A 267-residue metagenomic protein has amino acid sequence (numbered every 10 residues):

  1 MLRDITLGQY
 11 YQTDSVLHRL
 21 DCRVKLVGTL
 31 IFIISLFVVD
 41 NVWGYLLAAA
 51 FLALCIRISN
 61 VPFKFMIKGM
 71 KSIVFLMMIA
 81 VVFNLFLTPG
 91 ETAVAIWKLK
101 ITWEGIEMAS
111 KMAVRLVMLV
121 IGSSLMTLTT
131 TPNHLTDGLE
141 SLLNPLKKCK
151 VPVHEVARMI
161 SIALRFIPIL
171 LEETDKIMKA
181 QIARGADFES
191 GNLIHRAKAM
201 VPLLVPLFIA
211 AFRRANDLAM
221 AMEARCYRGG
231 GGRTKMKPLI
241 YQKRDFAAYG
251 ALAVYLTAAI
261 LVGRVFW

Functional and structural regions predicted by a protein language model:
M1-G44, A48-R57, N144, K148-V151 (+3 more regions): Transmembrane alpha-helix interface motif
F51-V61, L76-I79: Alpha-helical transmembrane segments and their membrane-interface exit regions
P62-M70: Interfacial helix-loop-helix linkers and transmembrane-helix boundary segments in multi-pass membrane proteins
F63, I79-N84, K98-I101, C226 (+1 more regions): A general structural signal for short secondary-structure boundary/capping elements
M70-A186: Juxtamembrane/interface alpha-helical elements of multi-pass membrane proteins
